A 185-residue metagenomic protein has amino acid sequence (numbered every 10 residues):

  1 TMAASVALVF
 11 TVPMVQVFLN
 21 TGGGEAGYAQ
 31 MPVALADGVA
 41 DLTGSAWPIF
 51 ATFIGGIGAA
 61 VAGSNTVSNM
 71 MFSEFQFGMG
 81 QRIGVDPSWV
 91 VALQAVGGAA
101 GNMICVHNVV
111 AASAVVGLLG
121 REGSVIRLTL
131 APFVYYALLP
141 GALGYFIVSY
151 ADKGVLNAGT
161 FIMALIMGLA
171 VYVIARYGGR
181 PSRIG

Functional and structural regions predicted by a protein language model:
T1-S5, L42-A46, G97, T129-F133: Loop-to-transmembrane-helix entry motif
M2-F18, L138-L143: Selective recognition of specific alpha-helical transmembrane segments in multi-pass small-molecule
L8-G22, L42-F75: Hydrophobic alpha-helical transmembrane segments of multi-pass integral membrane proteins, predominantly secondary
F10, S45-A59, I83-H107: Alpha-helical transmembrane segments of multi-pass membrane proteins
M14-A26, V173-R180: Structural signal for alpha-helical transmembrane segments and their membrane-water exit/capping regions in multi-pass
E25-G44, M71-G78, R82-I83: Membrane-interface interhelical connector segments
A46, V61-V96, L118-S124: Hydrophobic transmembrane alpha-helices that form the pore/transport pathway of multi-pass ion and small-solute
A99-G185: Juxtamembrane and boundary regions of transmembrane helices in multi-pass small-molecule transporters and channels
